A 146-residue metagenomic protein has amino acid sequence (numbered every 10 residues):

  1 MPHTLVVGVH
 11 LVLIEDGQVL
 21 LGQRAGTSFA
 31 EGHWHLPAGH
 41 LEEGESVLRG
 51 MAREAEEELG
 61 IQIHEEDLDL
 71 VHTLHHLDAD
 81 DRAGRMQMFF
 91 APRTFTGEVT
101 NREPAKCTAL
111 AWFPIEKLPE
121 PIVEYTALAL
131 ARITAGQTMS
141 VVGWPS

Functional and structural regions predicted by a protein language model:
M1-L20, H40, T73, A91: Conserved N-terminal beta-strand and adjoining loop/helix that marks the start of the Nudix/MutT-like hydrolase domain
H3-L5, H33, D80-M86, P104-C107: A generic structural micro-feature
Q18-E57: Conserved Nudix-box catalytic region and its N-terminal flanking loop in Nudix hydrolases and closely related
L21, F89-A91, L110-W112: Conserved hydrophobic/aromatic beta-strand scaffold that supports enzyme active sites
Q62-H72: A short coil-to-beta-strand element that immediately follows conserved catalytic motifs
L74-V99, A129-Q137: Active-site-adjacent beta-strand/loop module that shapes the phosphate/pyrophosphate-binding cleft
N101-T134: NUDIX/MutT-family hydrolases
A135-S146: Acidic/histidine-enriched, glycine/proline-rich intrinsically disordered or flexible terminal extensions
